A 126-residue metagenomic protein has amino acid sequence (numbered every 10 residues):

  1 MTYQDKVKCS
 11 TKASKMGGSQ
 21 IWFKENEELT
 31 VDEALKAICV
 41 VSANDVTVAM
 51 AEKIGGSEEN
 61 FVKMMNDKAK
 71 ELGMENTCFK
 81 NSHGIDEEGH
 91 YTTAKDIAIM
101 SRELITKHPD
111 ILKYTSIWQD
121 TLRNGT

Functional and structural regions predicted by a protein language model:
M1-K8, I97: Active-site SXXK
Y3, V31-A34, F61, I111: Hydrophobic side chains within well-formed alpha-helices
D5, K24-E28, K36-V40, G55-E59 (+1 more regions): Short gly/ser-rich anion-binding loops that grip negatively charged ligand groups
K6, W22, C78: Conserved beta-strand positions that form and line the central face of beta-propeller blades
K6-S19, T121: Acidic helix-start/capping segments at beta-turn-to-alpha-helix junctions
T11-A13, E25-E27, E52-I54, H83: A mature extracytoplasmic/lumenal domain signature
M16-V48: Conserved catalytic neighborhood of penicillin-recognizing serine enzymes
S42-T126: A conserved catalytic-loop motif detector
